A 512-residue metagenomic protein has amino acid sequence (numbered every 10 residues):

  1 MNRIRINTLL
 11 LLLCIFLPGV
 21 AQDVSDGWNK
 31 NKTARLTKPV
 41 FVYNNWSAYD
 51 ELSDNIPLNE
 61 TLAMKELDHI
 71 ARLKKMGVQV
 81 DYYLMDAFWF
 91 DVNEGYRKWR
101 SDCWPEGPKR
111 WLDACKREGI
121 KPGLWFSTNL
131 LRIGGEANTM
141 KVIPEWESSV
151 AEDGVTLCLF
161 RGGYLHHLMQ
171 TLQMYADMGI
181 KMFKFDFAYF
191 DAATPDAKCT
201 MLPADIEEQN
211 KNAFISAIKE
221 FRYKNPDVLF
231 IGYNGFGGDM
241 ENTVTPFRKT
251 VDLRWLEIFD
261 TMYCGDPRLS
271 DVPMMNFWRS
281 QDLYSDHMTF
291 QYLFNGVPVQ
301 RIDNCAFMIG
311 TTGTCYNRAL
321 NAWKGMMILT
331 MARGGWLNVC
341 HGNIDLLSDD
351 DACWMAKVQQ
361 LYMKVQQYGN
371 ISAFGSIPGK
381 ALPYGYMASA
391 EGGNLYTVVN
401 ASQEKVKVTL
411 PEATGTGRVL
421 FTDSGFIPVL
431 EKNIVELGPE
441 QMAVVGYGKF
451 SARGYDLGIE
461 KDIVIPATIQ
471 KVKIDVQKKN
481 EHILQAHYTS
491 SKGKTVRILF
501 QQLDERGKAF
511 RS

Functional and structural regions predicted by a protein language model:
M1-A21: Bacterial Sec-dependent N-terminal signal peptides
Q22, N44, A213-P428, I434-E440 (+1 more regions): Active-site-proximal substrate-binding groove within the catalytic cores of carbohydrate-active enzymes
Q22-G123, S127-M140, L337-N338, I344-G379 (+3 more regions): Conserved structural scaffold segments of CAZyme catalytic domains across common CAZy folds
R35-T37, D177, K224, A390 (+4 more regions): Solvent-exposed loop and beta-edge segments used for protein-protein assembly and interaction
L58-K75, Y164-A176, W323-K324: Short, acidic/polar
Q79-F307: Aromatic- and carboxylate-enriched substrate-binding clefts and catalytic-loop regions of carbohydrate-active enzymes
G369-A381, T397, V419-F421, I427-S512: Non-catalytic C-terminal accessory domains or segments of carbohydrate-active enzymes
